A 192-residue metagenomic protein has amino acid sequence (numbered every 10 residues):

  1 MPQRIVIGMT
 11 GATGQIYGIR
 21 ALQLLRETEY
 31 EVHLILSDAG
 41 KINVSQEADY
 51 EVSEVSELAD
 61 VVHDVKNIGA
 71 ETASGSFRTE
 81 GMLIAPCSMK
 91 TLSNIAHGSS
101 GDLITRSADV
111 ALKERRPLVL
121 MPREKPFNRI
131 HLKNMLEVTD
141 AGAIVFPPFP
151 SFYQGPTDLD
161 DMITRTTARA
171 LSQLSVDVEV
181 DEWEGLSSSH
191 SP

Functional and structural regions predicted by a protein language model:
M1-V119, R123-P192: A cross-family phosphate/adenosyl-ligand binding-site feature
